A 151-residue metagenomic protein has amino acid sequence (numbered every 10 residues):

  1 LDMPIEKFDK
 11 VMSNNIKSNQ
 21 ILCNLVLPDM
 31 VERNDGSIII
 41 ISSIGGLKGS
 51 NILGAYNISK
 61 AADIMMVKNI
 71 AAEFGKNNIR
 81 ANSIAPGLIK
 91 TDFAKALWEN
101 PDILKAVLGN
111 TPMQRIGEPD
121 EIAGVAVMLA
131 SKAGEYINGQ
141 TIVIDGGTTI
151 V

Functional and structural regions predicted by a protein language model:
L1, K48-G54, K76-N77, Q114 (+1 more regions): Active-site loop immediately N-terminal to the catalytic Tyr-X3-Lys motif of short-chain dehydrogenase/reductase
L1-M12, V107: Substrate-binding pocket helix/loop in short-chain dehydrogenase/reductase
C23, S59, V67: Active-site helix of classical SDR
P28, A72-K76, E135: Alpha-helical segment proximal to the catalytic Tyr-Lys
S43: Residue(s) in the substrate-gating loop at a strand-loop-helix junction that position the organic substrate next
K48, V127, N138-V151: Short C-terminal tail/terminal secondary-structure segment of NAD(P)H-dependent dehydrogenase/reductase domains
T111-I122: A conserved structural motif in NAD(P)-dependent oxidoreductases
